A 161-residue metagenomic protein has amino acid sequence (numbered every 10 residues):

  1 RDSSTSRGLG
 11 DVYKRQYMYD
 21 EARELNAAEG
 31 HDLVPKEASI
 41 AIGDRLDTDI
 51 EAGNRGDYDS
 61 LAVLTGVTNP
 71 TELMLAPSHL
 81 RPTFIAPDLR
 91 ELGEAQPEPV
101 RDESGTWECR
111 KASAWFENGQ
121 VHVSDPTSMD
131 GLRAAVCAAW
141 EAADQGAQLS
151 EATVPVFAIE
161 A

Functional and structural regions predicted by a protein language model:
R1-Y13: Single conserved hydrophobic/aromatic residue that forms the stacking wall/gate of nucleotide- or nucleobase-binding
G8, G56-D57, L80-R81: Short, structured coil segments at secondary-structure junctions
K14-E51: Conserved Lys-Pro-Asp/Glu-containing loop-to-beta segment of HAD-superfamily phosphomonoesterases, centered on
L25-A27, A76-H79: Short low-complexity, flexible loop/linker segments enriched in glycine and/or proline with clustered acidic
I42-L75: Acidic, Mg2+-coordinating phosphoryl-transfer loop and its flanking beta/alpha structural elements, shared across
S78, P82-S104: C-terminal amphipathic alpha-helical segment
D102-A161: N-terminal accessory interaction module
